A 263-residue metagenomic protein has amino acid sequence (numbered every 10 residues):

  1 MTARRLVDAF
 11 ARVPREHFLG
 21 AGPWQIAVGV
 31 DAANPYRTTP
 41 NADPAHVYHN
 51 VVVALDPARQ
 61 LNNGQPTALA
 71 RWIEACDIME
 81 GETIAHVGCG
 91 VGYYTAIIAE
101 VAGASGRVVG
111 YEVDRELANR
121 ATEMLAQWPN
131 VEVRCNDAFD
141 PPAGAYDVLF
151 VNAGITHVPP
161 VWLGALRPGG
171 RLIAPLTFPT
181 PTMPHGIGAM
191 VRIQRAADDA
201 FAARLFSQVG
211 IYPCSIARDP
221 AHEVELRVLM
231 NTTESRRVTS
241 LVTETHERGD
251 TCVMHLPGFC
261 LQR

Functional and structural regions predicted by a protein language model:
M1-A85, G90, Y94-V101, L117-N119: Class I SAM-dependent transferase core
M1-V7, W24, D43, Q60-N62 (+6 more regions): Bulky hydrophobic/aromatic packing residues
R4, A21-G22, A27, V51 (+8 more regions): Surface-exposed loop/turn and secondary-structure junction residues enriched for glycine/proline
R15-F18, N130, I211: Generic structural signal for secondary-structure transition and capping sites
V30-D31, V108-G110, E225-V228: Short, intrinsically disordered/low-complexity patches at protein termini and at juxtamembrane boundaries
T38, V151-N152, G249: Alpha-helical interaction segments
G64-I187, V191-R195: Conserved nucleotide-cofactor-binding alpha/beta core module
L176-R263: SAM/dcSAM-binding transferase cores
